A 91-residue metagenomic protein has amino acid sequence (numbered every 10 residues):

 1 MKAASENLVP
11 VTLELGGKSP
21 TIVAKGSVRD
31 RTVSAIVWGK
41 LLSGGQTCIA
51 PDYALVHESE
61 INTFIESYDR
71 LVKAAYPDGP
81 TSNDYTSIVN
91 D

Functional and structural regions predicted by a protein language model:
M1-D91: ALDH superfamily catalytic-core signature
